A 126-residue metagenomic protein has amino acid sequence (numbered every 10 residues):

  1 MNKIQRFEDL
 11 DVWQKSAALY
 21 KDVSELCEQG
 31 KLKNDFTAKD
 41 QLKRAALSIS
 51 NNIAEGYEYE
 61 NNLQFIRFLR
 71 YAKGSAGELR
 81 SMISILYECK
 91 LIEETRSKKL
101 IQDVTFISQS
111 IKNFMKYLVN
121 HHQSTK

Functional and structural regions predicted by a protein language model:
M1-E55, Y59-K126: Short, C-terminally biased terminal segments at protein or domain edges
